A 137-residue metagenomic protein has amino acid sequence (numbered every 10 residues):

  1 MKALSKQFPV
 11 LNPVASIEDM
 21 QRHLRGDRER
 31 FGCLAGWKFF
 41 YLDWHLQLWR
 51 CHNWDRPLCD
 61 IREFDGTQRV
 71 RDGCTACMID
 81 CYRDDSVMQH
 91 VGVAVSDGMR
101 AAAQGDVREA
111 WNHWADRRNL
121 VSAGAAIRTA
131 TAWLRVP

Functional and structural regions predicted by a protein language model:
A3-A102: Accessory C-terminal segments flanking Radical SAM cores
A76-Y82, A103-L134: Short Fe-S-cluster ligation motifs
